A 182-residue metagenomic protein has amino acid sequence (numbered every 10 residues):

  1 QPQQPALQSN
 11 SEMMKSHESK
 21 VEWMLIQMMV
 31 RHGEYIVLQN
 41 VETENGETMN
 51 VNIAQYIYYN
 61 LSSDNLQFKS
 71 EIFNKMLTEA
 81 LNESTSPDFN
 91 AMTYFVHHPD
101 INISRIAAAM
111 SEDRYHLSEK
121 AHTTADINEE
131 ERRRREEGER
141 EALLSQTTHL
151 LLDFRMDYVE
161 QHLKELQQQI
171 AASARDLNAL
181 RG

Functional and structural regions predicted by a protein language model:
Q1-Q4, S84-P87, R135-G182: Short, small/acidic-rich helices and loops at N termini and domain boundaries of DNA replication/processing enzymes
P2-T93, R105-A121, R133, L163: Non-catalytic protein-protein interaction segments used by genome-maintenance enzymes to assemble and couple activities
S16, K20, T48, N52 (+6 more regions): Alpha-helix boundary/N-cap detector
